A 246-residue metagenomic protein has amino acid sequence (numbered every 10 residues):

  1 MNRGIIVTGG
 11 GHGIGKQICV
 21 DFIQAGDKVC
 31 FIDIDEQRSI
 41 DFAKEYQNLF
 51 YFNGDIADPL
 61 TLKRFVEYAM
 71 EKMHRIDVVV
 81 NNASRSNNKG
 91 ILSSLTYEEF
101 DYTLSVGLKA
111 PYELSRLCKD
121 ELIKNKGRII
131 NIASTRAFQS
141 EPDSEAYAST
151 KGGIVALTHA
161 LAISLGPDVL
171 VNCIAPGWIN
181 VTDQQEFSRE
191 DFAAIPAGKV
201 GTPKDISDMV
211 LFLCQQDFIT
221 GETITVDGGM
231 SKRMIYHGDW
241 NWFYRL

Functional and structural regions predicted by a protein language model:
M1-C30: Canonical Rossmann dinucleotide-binding motif of NAD(H)/NADP(H)-dependent dehydrogenases/reductases, specifically
K89, T220-L246: Short C-terminal tail/terminal secondary-structure segment of NAD(P)H-dependent dehydrogenase/reductase domains
G90-L92, T96-D101, D191: Substrate-binding pocket helix/loop in short-chain dehydrogenase/reductase
S115, T150, T158: Active-site helix of classical SDR
D120, A162-P167: Alpha-helical segment proximal to the catalytic Tyr-Lys
S134: Residue(s) in the substrate-gating loop at a strand-loop-helix junction that position the organic substrate next
T202-V226, S231: C-terminal substrate-recognition "lid" of short-chain dehydrogenase/reductases
